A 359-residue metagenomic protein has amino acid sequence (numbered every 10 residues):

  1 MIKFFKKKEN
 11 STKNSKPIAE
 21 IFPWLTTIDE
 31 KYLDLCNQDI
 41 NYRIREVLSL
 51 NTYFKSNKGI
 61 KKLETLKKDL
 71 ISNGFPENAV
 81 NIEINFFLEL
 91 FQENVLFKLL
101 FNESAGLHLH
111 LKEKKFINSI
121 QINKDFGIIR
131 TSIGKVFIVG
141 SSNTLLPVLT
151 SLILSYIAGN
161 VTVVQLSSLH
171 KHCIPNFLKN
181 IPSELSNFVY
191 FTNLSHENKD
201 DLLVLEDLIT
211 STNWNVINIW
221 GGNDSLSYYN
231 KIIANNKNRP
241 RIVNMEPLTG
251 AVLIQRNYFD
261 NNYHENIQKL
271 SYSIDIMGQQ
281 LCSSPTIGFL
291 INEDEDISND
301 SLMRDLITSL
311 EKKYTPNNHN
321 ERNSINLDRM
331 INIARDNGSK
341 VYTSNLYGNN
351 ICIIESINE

Functional and structural regions predicted by a protein language model:
M1-T131: N-terminal Rossmann-like NAD(P)+-binding subdomain of aldehyde/semialdehyde dehydrogenases
F4, K13, F191, P240-V243 (+1 more regions): Conserved beta-strand scaffold positions in the cores of enzyme catalytic domains, especially in NTP/NDP-utilizing
K6, F91, G140, R256 (+1 more regions): Pocket-edge structural micro-motifs
I21-L25, L226-S227, Y263-S271, S298-S309: Well-ordered, non-membrane alpha-helical segments in soluble/globular domains
N51-K58, F91, V95, L185 (+4 more regions): Structural signal for hydrophobic packing residues in well-ordered secondary-structure cores of soluble enzyme domains
K114-I276: Rossmann-like NAD(P) dinucleotide-binding subdomain of oxidoreductase/dehydrogenase enzymes
Q268, I276-E359: NAD(P)-dependent aldehyde/semialdehyde dehydrogenase
